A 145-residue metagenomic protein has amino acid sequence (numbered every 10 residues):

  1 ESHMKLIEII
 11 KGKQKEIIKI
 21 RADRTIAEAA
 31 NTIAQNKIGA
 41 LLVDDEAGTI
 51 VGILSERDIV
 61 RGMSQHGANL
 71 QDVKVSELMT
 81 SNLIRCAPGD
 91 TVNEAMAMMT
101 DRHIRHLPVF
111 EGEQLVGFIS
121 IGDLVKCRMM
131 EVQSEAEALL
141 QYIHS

Functional and structural regions predicted by a protein language model:
H3-K15, S55-I84, T91-T100, I121-S145: Tandem CBS (Bateman) regulatory domains
K5-A22, D44-I50: Short, charged helix-to-loop "capping" segments that act as catalytic/coupling loops
I17-I20, I50, C86, L115 (+1 more regions): Short N-terminal micro-motifs specific to bacterial/archaeal maturation and metal-cluster initiation sites
I20-K37, D44, R85-H103, F110: The conserved cystathionine-beta-synthase
R21, T25, A34, V51 (+2 more regions): Alpha-helix N-cap/loop-to-helix boundary motif
A27, A47, E77-L78, E113 (+1 more regions): Residue-level signal for alpha-helical context at structural boundaries
I33-N36, L41-R57, M99, L107-G122: A glycine-centered beta-loop-beta connector
